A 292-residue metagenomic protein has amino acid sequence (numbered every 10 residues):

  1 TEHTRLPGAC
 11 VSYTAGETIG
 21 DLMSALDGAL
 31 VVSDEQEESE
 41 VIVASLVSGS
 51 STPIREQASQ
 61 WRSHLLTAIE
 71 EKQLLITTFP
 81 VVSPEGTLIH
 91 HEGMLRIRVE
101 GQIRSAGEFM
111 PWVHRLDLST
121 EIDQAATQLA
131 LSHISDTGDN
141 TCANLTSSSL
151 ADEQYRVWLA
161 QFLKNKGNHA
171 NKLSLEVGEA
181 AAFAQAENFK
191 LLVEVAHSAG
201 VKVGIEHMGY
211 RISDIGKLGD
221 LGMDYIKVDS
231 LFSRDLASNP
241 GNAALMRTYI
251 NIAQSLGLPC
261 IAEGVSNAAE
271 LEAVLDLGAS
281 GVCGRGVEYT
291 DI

Functional and structural regions predicted by a protein language model:
E2-L30, S39-L46, D139-T146, L173: A short glycine-enriched loop-to-beta-strand structural element that forms part of the catalytic core of nucleotide
S12-I19, L88-E92, L118-K190, V201 (+2 more regions): Catalytic core of bacterial c-di-GMP phosphodiesterases, primarily the EAL and HD-GYP domains, capturing alpha-helical
I19, M23, D27, V31 (+4 more regions): EAL-family c-di-GMP phosphodiesterase catalytic domain
I19-G20, A25-L75, W112-S119, S149 (+1 more regions): C-di-GMP signaling machinery
L22-A29, W112-V113, I122, A126-A130 (+4 more regions): Structural preference for long, well-ordered alpha-helical segments in enzyme cores
E38-S39, L74, L118, D139 (+3 more regions): Short glycine/serine/threonine/alanine-rich loop segments
S50-W112, N144, I205, C283 (+1 more regions): Active-site core of bacterial EAL-family cyclic-dinucleotide phosphodiesterase domains
